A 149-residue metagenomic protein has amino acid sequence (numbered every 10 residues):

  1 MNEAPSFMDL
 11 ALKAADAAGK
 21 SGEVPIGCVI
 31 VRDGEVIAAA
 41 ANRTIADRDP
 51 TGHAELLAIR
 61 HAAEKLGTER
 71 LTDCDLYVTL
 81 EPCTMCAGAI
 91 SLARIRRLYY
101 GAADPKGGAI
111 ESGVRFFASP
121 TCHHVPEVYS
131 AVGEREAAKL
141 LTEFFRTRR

Functional and structural regions predicted by a protein language model:
M1-S21, P82-R149: Zinc-dependent deaminase
A11, A15-A18, C28, A38 (+2 more regions): Small-residue (primarily alanine) positions within well-ordered alpha-helices, especially packing/interaction faces
G22-I26, T72: Short, basic and Ser/Thr-rich N-terminal targeting/leader segments
I26-G34: Short beta-strand scaffold segments in enzyme catalytic cores
R32-D33, R60, T72: A cytosolic small-molecule/anion-sensing beta-strand core signal
I37-T44: Short beta->alpha transition motifs characteristic of CBS
A46-L56: A short, polar/charged loop-to-alpha-helix boundary motif
T68-L80: Immediate flanking context of iron-sulfur cluster ligation sites
